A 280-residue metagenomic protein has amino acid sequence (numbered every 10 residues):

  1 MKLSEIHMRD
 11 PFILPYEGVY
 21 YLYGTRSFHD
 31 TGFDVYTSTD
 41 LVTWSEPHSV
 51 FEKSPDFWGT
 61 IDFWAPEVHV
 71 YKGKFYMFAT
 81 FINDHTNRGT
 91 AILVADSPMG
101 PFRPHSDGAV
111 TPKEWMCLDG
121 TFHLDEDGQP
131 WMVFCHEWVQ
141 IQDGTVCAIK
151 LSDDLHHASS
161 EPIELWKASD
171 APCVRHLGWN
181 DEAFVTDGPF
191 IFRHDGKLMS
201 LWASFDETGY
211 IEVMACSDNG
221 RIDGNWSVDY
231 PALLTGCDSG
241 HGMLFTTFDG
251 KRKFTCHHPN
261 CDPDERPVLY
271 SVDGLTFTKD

Functional and structural regions predicted by a protein language model:
M1-D280: Carbohydrate-active catalytic/glycan-binding domains of CAZyme proteins, especially the secreted or lumenal ectodomains
